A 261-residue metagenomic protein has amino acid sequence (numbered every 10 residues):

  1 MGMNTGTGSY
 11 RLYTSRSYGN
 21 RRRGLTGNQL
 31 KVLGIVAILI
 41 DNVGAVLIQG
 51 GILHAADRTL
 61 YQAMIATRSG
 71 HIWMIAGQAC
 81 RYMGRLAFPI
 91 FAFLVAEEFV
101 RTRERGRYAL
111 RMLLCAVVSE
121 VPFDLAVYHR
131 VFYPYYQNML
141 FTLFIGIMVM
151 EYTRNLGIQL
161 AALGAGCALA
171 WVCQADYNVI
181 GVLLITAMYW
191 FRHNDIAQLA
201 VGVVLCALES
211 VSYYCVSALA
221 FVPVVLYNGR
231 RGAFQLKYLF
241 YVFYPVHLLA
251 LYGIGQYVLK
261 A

Functional and structural regions predicted by a protein language model:
M1-A261: Alpha-helical transmembrane segments and their immediate juxtamembrane cytosolic regions
